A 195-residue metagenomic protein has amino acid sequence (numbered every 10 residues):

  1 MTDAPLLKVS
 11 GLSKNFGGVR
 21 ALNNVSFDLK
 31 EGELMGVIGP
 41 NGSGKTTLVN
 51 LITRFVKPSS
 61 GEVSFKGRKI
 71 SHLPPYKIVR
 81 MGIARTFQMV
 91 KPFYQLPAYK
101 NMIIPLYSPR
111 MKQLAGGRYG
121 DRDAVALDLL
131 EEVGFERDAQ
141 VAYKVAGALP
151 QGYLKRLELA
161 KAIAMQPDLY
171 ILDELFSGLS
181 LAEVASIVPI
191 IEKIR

Functional and structural regions predicted by a protein language model:
T2-R195: Glycine-rich phosphate-binding loops of nucleotide-dependent enzymes
